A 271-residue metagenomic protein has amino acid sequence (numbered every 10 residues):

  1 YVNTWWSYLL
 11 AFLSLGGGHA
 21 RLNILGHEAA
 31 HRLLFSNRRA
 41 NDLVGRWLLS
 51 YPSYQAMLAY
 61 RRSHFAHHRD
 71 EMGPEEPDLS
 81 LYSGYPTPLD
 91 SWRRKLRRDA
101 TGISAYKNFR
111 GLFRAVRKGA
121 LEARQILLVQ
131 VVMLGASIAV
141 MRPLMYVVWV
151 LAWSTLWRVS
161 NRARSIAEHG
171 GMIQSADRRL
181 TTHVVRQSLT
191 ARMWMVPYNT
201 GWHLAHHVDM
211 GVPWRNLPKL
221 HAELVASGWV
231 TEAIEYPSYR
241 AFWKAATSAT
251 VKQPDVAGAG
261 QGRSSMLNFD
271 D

Functional and structural regions predicted by a protein language model:
Y1-G16, L25, S50-L151, W214-D271: Non-catalytic, topology-defining segments of multipass membrane proteins
L13-L22, S154-R162: Alpha-helical transmembrane segments and their membrane-interface exit regions
G17, A100-Y106, L189-T200: Long helical/loop segments within the catalytic core of UDP-sugar-dependent glycosyltransferases, especially the large
L22-H31, Y60-M72, R164-G171, V196-V212: Histidine-centered catalytic micro-motifs
L25-V44, E75-L81: Aspartate-rich (DDxxD/NDxxD/DxxxD) Mg2+/diphosphate-binding motifs and their adjoining helix-loop segments
A30, L34-F35, A176, P213-W214: Active-site-flanking alpha-helical
W157-R192: Membrane-interfacial segments at transmembrane helix termini in multi-pass membrane proteins
M172-A176, V208-D209, K219-H221, V225-S227: Polar-ligand-bearing catalytic/cofactor-coordination segments of membrane-embedded or membrane-tethered inner-membrane
